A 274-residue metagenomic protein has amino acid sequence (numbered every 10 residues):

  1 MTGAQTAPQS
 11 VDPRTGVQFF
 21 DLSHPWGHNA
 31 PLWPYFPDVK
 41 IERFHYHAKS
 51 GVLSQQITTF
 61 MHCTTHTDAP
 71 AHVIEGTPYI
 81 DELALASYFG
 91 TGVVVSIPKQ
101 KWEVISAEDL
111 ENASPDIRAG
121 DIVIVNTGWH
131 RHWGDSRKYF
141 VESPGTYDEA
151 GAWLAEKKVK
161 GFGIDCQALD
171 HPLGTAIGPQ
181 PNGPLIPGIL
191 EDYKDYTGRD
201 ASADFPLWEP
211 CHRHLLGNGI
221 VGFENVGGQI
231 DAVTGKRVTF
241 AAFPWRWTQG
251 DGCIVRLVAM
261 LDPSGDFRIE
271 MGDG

Functional and structural regions predicted by a protein language model:
M1-G274: Active-/binding-site microenvironments in catalytic and ligand-binding cores
